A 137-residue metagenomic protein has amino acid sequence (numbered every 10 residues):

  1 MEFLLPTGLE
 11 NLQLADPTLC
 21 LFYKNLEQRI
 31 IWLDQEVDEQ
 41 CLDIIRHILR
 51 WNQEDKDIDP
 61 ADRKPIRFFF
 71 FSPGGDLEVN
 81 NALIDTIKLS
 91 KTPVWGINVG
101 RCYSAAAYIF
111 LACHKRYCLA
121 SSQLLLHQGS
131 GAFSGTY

Functional and structural regions predicted by a protein language model:
M1-Y137: Terminal-region recognition feature
